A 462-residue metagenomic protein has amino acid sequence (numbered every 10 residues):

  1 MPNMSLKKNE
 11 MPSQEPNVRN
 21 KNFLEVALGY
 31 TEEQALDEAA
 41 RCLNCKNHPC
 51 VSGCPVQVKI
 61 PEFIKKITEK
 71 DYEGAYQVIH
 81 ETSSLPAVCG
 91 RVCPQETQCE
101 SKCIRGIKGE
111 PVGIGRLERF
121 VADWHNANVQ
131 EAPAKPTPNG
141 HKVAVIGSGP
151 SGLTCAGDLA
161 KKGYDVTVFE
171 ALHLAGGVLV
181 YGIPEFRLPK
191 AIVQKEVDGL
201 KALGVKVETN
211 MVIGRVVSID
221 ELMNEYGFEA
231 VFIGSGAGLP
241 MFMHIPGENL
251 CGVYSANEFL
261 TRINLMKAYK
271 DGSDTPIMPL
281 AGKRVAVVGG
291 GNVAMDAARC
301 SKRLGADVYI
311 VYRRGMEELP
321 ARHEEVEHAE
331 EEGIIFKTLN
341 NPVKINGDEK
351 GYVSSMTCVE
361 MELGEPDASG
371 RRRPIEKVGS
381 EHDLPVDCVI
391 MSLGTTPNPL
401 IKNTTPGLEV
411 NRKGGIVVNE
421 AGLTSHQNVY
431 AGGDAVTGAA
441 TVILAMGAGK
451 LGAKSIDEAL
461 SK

Functional and structural regions predicted by a protein language model:
P2-L24, P49-G74, E96-D123: Iron-sulfur (Fe-S) cluster-binding segments and ferredoxin-like electron-carrier domains, especially [2Fe-2S]
L28-P49, Y72-Q98: Immediate flanking context of iron-sulfur cluster ligation sites
F63, P86-R91, Q95-I146, K162 (+3 more regions): FAD-binding core/adjacent interface of flavoenzyme oxidoreductases
H141-T167, A294-K302: N-terminal Rossmann-like FAD-binding beta1-loop-alpha1 element of flavoenzymes
D165-V168, L172-A202, V207, A298-K344: Rossmann-like dinucleotide-binding cores of NAD(P)H-dependent redox enzymes
T209-E221, L339-G351, G364: A conserved short coil-to-beta-strand element within the FAD-binding core of flavoproteins
N249-G282, P366-A439: FAD-site-proximal beta/loop scaffold in flavoenzymes
A435-S461: A conserved FAD-binding loop/helix module that cradles the flavin
